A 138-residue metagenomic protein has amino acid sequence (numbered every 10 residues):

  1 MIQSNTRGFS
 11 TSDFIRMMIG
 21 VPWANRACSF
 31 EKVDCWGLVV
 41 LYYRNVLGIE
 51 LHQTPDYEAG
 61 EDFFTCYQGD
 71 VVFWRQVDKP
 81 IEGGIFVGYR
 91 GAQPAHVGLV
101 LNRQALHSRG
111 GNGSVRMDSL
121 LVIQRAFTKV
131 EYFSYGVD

Functional and structural regions predicted by a protein language model:
M1-P22, S119-D138: Non-catalytic ligand/cofactor/substrate-binding and regulatory segments of enzyme domains
I2-R7, H52-L121, G136-D138: ...with weaker cross-activation on analogous glycine-rich loops/strands in unrelated enzymes
R16, V33, P94: Short glycine- and Lys/Arg-enriched binding-loop motifs that mark or flank ligand-binding interfaces
V21, I49, V115: Flexible, active-site-adjacent loop/turn segments at secondary-structure boundaries
W23-A24, G84: Surface-exposed loop/turn positions
A27-L47: Active-site nucleophilic cysteine motif
